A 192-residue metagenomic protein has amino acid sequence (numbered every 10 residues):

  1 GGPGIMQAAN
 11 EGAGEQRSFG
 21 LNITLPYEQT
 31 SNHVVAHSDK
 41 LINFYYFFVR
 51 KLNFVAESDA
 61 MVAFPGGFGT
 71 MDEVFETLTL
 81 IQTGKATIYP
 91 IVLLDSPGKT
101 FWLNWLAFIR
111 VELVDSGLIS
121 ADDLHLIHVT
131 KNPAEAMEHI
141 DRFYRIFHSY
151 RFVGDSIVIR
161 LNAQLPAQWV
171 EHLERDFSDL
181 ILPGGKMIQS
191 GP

Functional and structural regions predicted by a protein language model:
G1-M6, G66-T70, K131: Gly/Ser/Thr-rich loops at beta-strand to alpha-helix junctions that form or flank small-molecule/cofactor-binding
G4-F64: Acidic/glycine-enriched connector segments
M6-A9, K99-L113: Glycine-rich, charge-decorated loop segments at or immediately adjacent to ligand/cofactor-binding or catalytic sites
A13, H33-A36, N53-E57, T83-T87 (+2 more regions): Solvent-exposed alpha-helices and their adjacent loops that cap or buttress functional pockets in soluble metabolic
R17-Q29, F64-P65, L78-W105, A121-D122: Short, acidic/small-residue loops that bind anionic groups at enzyme active sites
K40-F48, H125-A136: Short acidic-hydrophobic, aromatic-tinged amphipathic segments that line or gate anion-handling sites
F44-V92, H148: Active-site/ligand-binding-proximal alpha/beta "capping" segment
L126, P133-P192: SAM-dependent methyltransferases
